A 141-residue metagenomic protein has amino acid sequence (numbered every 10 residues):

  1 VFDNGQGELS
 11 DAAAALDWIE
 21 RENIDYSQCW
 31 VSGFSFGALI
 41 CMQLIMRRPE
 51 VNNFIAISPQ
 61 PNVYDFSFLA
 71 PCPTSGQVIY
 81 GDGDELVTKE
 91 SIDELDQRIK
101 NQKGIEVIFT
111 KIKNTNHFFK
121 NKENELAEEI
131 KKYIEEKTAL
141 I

Functional and structural regions predicted by a protein language model:
F2-E22: Alpha/beta-hydrolase active-site loop
N23-F34: Alpha/beta-hydrolase fold nucleophile elbow
G33-C41: Gly/Ala-rich beta-loop-alpha elbow adjacent to hydrolase catalytic centers
I55-Y64, G81: Active-site nucleophile loop of the alpha/beta-hydrolase fold
C72, V78-Y80, D84: Short beta-strand/loop motif that positions the catalytic acidic residue of the alpha/beta-hydrolase fold
T74, T88-R98: Short alpha-helix in the alpha/beta-hydrolase fold that links the catalytic acid
G83-V87, H117: Acidic catalytic loop of the alpha/beta-hydrolase fold
D96, Q102-I141: C-terminal catalytic histidine-bearing segment of alpha/beta-hydrolase fold enzymes
